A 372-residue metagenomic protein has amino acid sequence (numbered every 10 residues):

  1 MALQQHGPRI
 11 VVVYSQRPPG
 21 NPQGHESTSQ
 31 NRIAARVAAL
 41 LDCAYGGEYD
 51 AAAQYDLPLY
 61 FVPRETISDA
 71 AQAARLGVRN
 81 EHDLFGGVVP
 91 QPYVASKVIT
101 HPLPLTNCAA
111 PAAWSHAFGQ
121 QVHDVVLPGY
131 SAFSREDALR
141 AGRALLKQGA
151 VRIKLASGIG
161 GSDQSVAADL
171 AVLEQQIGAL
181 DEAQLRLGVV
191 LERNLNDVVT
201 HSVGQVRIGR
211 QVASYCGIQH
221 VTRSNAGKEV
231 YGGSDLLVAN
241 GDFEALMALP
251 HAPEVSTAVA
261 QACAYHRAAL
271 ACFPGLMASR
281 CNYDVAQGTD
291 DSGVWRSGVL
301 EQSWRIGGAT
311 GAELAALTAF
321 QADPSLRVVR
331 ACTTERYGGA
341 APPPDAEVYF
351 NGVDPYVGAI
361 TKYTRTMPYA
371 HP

Functional and structural regions predicted by a protein language model:
Q4-Y45, W114-A117: Short, charged N-terminal beta->alpha structural module
A38-L146: Conserved N-proximal alpha/beta basic substrate-recognition cap immediately N-terminal to, or forming the N-lobe
D124-V125, A168-V199, A269-C272: Conserved ATP-binding module of the ATP-grasp superfamily
G129-A132, R143-A167, L185-D197, E301: ATP-grasp fold ATP-binding core
V151-Q176, T200-S202, S224-L246: Glycine-rich phosphate-binding loop of ATP-grasp-fold ATP-dependent ligases
G204-V206, G217: Extended catalytic-interface subdomain
S224, V299-E313: Glycine-rich phosphate/pyrophosphate-binding beta-alpha loops
K228-V294, A322, L326, R330-T361: A long amphipathic alpha-helix within ATP-dependent nucleotide-binding catalytic cores
